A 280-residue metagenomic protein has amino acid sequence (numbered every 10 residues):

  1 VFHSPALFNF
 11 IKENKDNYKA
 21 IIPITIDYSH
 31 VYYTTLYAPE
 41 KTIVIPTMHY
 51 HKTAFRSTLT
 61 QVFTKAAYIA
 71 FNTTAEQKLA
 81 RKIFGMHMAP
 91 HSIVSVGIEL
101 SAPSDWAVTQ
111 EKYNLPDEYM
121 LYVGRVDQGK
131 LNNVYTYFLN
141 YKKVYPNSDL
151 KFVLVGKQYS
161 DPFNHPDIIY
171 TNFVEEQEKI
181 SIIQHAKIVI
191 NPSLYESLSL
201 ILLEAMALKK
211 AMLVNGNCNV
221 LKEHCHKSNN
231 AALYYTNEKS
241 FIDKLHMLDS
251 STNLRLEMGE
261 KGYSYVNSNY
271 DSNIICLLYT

Functional and structural regions predicted by a protein language model:
K41-K52, L59-D105, L115, Y122: Donor nucleotide-sugar binding/catalytic pocket of nucleotide-sugar-dependent glycosyltransferases
A70, Y113-L131, Y135-L139: Conserved donor-binding/catalytic core segment of Leloir-type glycosyltransferases
G156-S181, I188: Nucleotide-activated donor-binding/catalytic signature segment of Leloir-type glycosyltransferases, i.e., the conserved
L194: Aromatic "clamp/platform" in nucleotide-sugar-dependent glycosyltransferases that forms part of the donor/acceptor
A211-N215: Short hydrophobic beta-strand element within catalytic cores of glycosyltransferases and related nucleotide-activated
K227-K239, M247-T252: Conserved acidic donor-binding segment of nucleotide-sugar-dependent glycosyltransferases
M247, L254-S268: A short, well-ordered alpha-helix in the C-terminal region of glycosyltransferases
Y279-T280: Conserved small/polar residues in nucleotide/adenosyl-binding loops
